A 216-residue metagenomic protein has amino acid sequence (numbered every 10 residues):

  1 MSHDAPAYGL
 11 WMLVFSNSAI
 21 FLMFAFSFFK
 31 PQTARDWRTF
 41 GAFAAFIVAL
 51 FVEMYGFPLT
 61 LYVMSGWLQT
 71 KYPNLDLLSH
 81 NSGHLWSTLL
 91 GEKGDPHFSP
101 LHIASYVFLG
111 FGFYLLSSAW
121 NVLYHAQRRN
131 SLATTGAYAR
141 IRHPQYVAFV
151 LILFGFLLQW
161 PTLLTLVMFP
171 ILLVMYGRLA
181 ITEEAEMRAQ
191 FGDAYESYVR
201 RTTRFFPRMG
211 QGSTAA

Functional and structural regions predicted by a protein language model:
M1-T134, I152-E186, Q190-D193, S197-A216: Membrane-anchoring alpha-helices and their flanking helix-loop junctions
T134-R140: Helix-loop-helix units of permease transmembrane domains in multi-pass membrane transporters, especially ABC
R140-V147: Histidine-centered phosphotransfer motif of kinases
